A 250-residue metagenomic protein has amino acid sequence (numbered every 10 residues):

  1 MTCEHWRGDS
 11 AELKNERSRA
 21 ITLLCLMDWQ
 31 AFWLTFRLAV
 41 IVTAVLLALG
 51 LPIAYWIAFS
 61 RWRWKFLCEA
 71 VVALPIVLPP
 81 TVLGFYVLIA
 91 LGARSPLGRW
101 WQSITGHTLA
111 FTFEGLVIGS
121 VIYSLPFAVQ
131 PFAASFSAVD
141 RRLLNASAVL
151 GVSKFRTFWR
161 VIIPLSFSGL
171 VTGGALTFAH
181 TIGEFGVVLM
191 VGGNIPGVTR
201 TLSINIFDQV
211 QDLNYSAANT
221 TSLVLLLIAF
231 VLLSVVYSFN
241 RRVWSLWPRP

Functional and structural regions predicted by a protein language model:
T22-L23, G84-V121, V191-I195: Membrane-interfacial helix termini and adjacent extracytoplasmic/periplasmic loops of multi-pass transporters
L24-Q30, V191-F230, S234: Interhelical loop and adjacent transmembrane-helix boundary motif in polytopic membrane transport permeases
L26-I57, A70: Transmembrane alpha-helix signature in integral membrane proteins
A44, V129-F132, F136, D140 (+2 more regions): Transmembrane alpha-helices
L49, V71-P80, H107-A133, P164-S168 (+2 more regions): Faces of alpha-helical transmembrane segments in polytopic inner-membrane proteins
W56-V87, L144, S168, P250: Cytoplasmic-entry segments and transmembrane alpha-helices of multi-pass inner-membrane transporters
W64, A133-L144, A148-V149, N219-P250: C-terminal transmembrane helix and the adjacent membrane-cytosol boundary/short C-terminal tail of inner/organellar
A93, L170-F207: Non-cytoplasmic
